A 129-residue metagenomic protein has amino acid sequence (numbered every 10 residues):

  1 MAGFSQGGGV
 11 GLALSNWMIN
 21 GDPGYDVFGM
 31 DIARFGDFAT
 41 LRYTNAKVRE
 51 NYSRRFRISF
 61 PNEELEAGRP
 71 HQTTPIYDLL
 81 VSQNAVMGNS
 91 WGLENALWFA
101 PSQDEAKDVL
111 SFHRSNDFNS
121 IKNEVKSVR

Functional and structural regions predicted by a protein language model:
M1-G3: Glycine-rich "substrate-gating" loop/helix at the edge of Rossmann-like oxidoreductase active sites
Q6-F28: Internal hydrophobic alpha-helix adjacent to the cofactor/substrate pocket in enzyme cavities
Y25-R129: Glycine/proline-enriched, intrinsically flexible loops and inter-domain linkers
